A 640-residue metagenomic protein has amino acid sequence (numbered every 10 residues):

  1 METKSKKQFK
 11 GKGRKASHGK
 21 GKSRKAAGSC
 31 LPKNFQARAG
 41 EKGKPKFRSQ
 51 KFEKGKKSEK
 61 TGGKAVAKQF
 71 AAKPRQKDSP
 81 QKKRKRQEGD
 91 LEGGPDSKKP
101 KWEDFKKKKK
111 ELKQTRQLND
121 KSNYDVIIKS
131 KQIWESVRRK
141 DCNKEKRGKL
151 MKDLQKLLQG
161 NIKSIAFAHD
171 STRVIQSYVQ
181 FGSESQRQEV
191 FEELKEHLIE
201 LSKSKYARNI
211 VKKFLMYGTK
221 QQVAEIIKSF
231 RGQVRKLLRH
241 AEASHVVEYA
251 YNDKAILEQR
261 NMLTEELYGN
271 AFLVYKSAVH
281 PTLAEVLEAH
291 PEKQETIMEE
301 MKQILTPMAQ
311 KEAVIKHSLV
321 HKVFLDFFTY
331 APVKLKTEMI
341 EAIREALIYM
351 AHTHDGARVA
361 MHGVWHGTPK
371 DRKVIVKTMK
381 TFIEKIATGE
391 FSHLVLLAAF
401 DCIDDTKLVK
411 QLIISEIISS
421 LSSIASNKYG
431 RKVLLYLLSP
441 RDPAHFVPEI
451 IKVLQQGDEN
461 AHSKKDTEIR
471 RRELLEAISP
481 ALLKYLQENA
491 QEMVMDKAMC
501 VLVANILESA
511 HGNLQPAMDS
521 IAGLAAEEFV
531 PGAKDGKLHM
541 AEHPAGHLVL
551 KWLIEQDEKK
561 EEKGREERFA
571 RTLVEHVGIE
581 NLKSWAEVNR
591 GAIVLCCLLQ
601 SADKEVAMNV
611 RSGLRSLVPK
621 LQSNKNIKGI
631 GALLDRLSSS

Functional and structural regions predicted by a protein language model:
E2-S640: Eukaryotic gene-expression regulator signature that favors modular helical reader/repeat domains and their
